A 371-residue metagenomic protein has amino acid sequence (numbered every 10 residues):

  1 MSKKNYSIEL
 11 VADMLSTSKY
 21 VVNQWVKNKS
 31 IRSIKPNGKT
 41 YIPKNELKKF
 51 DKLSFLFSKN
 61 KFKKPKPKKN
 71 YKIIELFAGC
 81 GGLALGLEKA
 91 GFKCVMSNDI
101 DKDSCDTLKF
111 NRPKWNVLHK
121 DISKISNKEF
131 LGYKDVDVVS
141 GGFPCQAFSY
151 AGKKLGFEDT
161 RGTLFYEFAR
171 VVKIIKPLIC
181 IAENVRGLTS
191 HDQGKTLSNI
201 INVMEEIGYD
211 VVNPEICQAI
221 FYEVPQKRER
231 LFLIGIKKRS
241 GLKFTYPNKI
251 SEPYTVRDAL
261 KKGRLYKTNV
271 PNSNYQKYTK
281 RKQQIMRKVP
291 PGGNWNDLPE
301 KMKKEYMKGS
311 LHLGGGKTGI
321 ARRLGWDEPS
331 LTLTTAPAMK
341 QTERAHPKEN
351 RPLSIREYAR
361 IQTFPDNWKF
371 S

Functional and structural regions predicted by a protein language model:
M1-V21: Polyanion-binding surface elements
N5-L10, N28-L56: Short helix-start
K19-Y20, R281-S371: C-terminal target-recognition/interaction regions appended to catalytic cores
Y20-W25, K49: DNA-binding alpha-helical recognition surfaces that contact promoter or target DNA
V26-K27, E205: Alpha-helix C-terminal capping/helix-coil junction sites
P43, F232-I236, T334: Short, well-ordered beta-strand micro-motif
F55-L178, R186-S190, K195-S198, E205: Core alpha/beta nucleotide-donor-binding catalytic domains of modification enzymes
K128-V136, Q146-T318: Class I S-adenosyl-L-methionine
